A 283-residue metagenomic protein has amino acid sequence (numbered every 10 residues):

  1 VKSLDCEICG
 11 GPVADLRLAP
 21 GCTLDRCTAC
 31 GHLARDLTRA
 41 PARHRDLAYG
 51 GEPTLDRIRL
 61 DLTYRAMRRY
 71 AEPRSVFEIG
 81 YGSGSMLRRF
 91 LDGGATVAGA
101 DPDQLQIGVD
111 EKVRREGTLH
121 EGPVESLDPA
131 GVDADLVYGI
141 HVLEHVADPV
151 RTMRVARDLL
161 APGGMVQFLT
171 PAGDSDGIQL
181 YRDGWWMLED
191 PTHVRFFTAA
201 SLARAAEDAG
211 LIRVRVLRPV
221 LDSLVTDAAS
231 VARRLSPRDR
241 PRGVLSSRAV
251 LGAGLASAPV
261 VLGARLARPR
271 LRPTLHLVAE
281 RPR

Functional and structural regions predicted by a protein language model:
V1-I140, V150-M153, R218-L221, V231 (+3 more regions): Conserved N-terminal segment of class I S-adenosyl-L-methionine
H141-H145: A short His-aromatic
A147-R151, I178: Short N-terminal helix/helix-N-cap motif within the alpha/beta-hydrolase-1
V150-M165: A short glycine-rich, Lys/Arg-flanked "PGG" loop and its adjoining helix->strand segment in the class I
F168-R195, A200-A205: Short, glycine-/aromatic-enriched active-site segment of Class I SAM-dependent methyltransferases
D190, L202, V260-P269: Short, P/G- and charge-enriched loop/turn segments at secondary-structure junctions
A200-R234: Substrate-binding/catalytic lobe of Class I Rossmann-like enzymes that use SAM or dcSAM, i.e., the mid-to-C-terminal
L224-S257: C-terminal helical/coil "lid" or tail adjacent to the Rossmann-like core of SAM-dependent
